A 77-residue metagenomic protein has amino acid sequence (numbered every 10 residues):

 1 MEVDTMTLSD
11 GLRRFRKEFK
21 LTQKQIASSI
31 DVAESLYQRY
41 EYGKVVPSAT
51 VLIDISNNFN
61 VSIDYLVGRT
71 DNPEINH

Functional and structural regions predicted by a protein language model:
M1-V3, N57, V67-H77: Short, charged recognition helix plus adjacent turn of helix-turn-helix-like nucleic-acid-binding domains
L8, L12, S62-I63: Hydrophobic side chains within well-formed alpha-helices
D10-S29, D54: Short basic helix-loop element that most often maps to the first helix and adjoining turn of HTH DNA-binding modules
L12, I26-A27, Y37-Y40, L66: Conserved hydrophobic/aromatic packing and binding residues within compact polymer-binding modules
D31-P47: Recognition helix of helix-turn-helix/homeodomain-like DNA-binding domains that insert into the DNA major groove
T50-Y65: DNA major-groove recognition helix of helix-turn-helix/homeodomain DNA-binding modules
